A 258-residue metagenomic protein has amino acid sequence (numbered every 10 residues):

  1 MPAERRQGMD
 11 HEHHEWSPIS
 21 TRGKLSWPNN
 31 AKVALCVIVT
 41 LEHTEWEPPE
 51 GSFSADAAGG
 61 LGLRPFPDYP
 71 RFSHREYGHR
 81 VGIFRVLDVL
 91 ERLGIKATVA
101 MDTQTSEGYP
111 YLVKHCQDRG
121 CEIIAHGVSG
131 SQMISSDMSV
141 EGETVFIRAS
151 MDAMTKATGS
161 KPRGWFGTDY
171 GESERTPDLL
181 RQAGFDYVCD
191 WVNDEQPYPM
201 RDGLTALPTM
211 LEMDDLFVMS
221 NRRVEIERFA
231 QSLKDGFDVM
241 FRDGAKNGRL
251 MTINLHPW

Functional and structural regions predicted by a protein language model:
P2-T205, A230-I253: Catalytic alpha-helical scaffold of carbohydrate-active enzymes acting on polysaccharides/glycoconjugates
S73-H74, K161-P162, F217-E227, P257-W258: Surface-exposed cleft-lining segments at the edges of enzyme active sites
P197-P199, A206-R228, G248: Positively charged, amphipathic and often flexible ligand-engagement surfaces
M210, N254-W258: Short, loop-centered acidic/histidine patches that primarily coordinate divalent metals
